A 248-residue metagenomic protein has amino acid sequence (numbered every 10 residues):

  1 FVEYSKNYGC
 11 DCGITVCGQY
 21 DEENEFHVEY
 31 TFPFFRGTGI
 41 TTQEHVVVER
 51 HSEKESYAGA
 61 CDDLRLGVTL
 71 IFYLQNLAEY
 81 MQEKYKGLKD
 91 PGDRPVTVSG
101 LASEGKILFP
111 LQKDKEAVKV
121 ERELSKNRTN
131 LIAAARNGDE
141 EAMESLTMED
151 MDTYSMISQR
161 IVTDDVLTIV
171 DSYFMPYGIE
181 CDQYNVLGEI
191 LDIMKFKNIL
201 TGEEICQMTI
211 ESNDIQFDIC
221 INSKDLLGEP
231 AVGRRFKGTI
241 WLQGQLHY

Functional and structural regions predicted by a protein language model:
V2-G178: Long, hydrophobic alpha/beta structural blocks
F72, D218-S223: Short amphipathic beta-strand/extended segments with alternating polar/hydrophobic composition
M175, M194-F196, K224: Eukaryotic intrinsically disordered and solvent-exposed regulatory patches
Y177-E189, R234: Short coil-to-beta-strand transition motifs
G188-I193, T239: Compositionally biased accessory segments in Actinobacterial proteins
L191-I219: OB-fold (S1/OB) nucleic-acid-binding surfaces
S223-G238: Short nucleic-acid-contacting surface segments enriched for D/E, G, S/T with interspersed K/R
W241-Y248: Short, Lys/Arg- and Gly-enriched loop/turn segments at beta-strand edges
